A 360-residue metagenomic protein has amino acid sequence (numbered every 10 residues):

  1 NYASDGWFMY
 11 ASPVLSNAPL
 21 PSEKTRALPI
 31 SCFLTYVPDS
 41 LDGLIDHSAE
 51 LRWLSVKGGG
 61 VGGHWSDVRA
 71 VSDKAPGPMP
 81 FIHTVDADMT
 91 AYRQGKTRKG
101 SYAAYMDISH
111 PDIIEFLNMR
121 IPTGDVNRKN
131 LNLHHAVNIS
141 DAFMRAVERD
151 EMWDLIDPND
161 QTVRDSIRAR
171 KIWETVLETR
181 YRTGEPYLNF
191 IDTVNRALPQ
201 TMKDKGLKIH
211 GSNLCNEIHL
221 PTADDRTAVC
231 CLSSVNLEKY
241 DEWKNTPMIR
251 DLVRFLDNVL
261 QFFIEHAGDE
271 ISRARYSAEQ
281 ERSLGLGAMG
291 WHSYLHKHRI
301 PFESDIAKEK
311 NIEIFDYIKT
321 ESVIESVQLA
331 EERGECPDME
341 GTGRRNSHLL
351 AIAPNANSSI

Functional and structural regions predicted by a protein language model:
N1-I360: Extended catalytic cores of very large enzyme megasubunits
